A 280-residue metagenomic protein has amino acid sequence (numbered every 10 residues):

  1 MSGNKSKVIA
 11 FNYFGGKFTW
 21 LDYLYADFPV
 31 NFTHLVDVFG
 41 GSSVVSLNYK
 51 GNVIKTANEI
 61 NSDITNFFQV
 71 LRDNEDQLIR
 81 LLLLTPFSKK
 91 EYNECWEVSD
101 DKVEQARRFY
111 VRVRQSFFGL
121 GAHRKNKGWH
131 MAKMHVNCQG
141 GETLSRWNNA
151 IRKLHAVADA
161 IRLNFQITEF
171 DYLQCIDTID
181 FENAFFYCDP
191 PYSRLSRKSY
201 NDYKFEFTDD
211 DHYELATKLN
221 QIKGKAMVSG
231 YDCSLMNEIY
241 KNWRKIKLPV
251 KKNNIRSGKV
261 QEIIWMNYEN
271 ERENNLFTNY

Functional and structural regions predicted by a protein language model:
S2-W20, V30, E75-Y187, P191-Y200 (+2 more regions): SAM-dependent nucleic-acid methyltransferase catalytic core
A26, N31-E97: SAM cofactor-binding core of SAM-dependent methyltransferases, primarily the Rossmann-like beta-alpha-beta module
G41, L173, P249-K251: Short, solvent-exposed coil/turn elements at secondary-structure transition points
S46-G51, T178-F181, S234-N242: Short loop/helix-cap segments at secondary-structure boundaries that form the rim of catalytic
A57, C188, A226-V228: Structural beta-sheet core signal
K204-Y280: Long, positively charged, glycine-interspersed low-complexity recognition regions
